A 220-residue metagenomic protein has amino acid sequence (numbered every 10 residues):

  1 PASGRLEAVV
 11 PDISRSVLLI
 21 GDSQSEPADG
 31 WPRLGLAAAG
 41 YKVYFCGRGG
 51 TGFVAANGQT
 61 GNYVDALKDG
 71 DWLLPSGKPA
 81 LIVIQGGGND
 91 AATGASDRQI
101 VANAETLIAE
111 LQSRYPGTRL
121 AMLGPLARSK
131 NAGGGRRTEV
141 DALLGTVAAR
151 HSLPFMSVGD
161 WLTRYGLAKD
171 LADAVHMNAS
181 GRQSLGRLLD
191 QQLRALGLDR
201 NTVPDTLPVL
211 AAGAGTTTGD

Functional and structural regions predicted by a protein language model:
P1-Y41, C46, Q191-D220: Extracytoplasmic low-complexity, Pro/Thr/Ser/Ala/Gly-rich segments that lie immediately after a secretion/anchoring
S14-I20, Q24-A102: Conserved SGNH/GDSL esterase-like catalytic core that processes O-acyl groups on lipids and polysaccharides
K42-Y44, R119, S152-P154: Conserved beta-strand segments of alpha/beta enzyme cores
D69-L73, E110-L111, Q192: A generic secondary-structure signal
G70, A104-A109, D141: Generic structural signal for well-ordered alpha-helices, preferentially at hydrophobic/aromatic core positions
Q85-N89, E110-E139: Active-site segments of SGNH/GDSL-like serine hydrolases that catalyze O-acetyl group transfer/hydrolysis on lipids
R128-D220: Catalytic His-Asp segment of secreted/periplasmic serine-dependent ester chemistry enzymes
